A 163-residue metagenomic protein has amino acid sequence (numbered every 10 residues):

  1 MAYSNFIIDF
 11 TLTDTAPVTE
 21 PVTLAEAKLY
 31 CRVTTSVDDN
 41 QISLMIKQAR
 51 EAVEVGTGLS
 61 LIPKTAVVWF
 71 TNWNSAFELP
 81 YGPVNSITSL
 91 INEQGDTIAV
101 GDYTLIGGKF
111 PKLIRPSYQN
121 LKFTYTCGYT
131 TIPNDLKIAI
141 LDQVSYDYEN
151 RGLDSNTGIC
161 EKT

Functional and structural regions predicted by a protein language model:
M1-T163: Divalent metal-cofactor coordination and adjacent catalytic microenvironments
